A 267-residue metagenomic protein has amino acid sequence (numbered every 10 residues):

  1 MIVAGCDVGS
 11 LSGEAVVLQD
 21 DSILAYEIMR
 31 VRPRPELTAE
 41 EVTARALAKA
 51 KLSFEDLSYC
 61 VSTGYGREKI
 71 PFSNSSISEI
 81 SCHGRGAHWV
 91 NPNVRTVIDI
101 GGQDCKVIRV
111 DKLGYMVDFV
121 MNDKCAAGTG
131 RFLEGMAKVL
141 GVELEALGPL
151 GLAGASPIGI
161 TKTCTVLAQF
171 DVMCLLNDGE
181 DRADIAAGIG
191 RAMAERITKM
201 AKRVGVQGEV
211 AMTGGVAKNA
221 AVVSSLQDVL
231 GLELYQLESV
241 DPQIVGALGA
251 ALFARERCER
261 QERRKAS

Functional and structural regions predicted by a protein language model:
V3-L37, E41, R45, M116 (+1 more regions): Short glycine-rich, Thr/Ser-proximal phosphate-binding strand/loop in the N-terminal lobe of ATP-dependent enzymes
Q19, A25-V31, A50-S81, I108 (+1 more regions): Short beta-strand-loop/turn "lid" adjacent to the catalytic site in phosphate-handling enzymes
E27, R34-P35, K112-S156, L252 (+1 more regions): Glycine-rich phosphate-binding loop plus the immediately following alpha-helix
T43-S58, I197-G208: Phosphate/pyrophosphate-binding loops at sites that engage ATP/ADP/AMP, CoA/4′-phosphopantetheine, polyphosphate
Y65, K202, V206-V229, P242-Q243: Glycine-rich phosphate-binding loops at beta-strand->alpha-helix junctions
E79, L226-L248: Conserved phosphate-binding/catalytic loops in two-lobed NTP-binding clefts
L133-E134, E238-S267: Glycine-rich phosphate-binding/hydrolytic loop that grips phosphoryl groups
A168-A201, Q243: Adenine-nucleotide phosphate-binding core of ATP-dependent small-molecule kinases
